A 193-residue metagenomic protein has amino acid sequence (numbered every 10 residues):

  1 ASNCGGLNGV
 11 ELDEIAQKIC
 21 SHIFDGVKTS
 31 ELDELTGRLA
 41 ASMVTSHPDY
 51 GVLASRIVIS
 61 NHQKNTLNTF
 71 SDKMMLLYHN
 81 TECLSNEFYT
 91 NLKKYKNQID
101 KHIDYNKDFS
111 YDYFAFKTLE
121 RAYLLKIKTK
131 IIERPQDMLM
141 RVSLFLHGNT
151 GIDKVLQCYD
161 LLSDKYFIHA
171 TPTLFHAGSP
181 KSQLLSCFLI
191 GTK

Functional and structural regions predicted by a protein language model:
A1-K193: Extended catalytic cores of very large enzyme megasubunits
